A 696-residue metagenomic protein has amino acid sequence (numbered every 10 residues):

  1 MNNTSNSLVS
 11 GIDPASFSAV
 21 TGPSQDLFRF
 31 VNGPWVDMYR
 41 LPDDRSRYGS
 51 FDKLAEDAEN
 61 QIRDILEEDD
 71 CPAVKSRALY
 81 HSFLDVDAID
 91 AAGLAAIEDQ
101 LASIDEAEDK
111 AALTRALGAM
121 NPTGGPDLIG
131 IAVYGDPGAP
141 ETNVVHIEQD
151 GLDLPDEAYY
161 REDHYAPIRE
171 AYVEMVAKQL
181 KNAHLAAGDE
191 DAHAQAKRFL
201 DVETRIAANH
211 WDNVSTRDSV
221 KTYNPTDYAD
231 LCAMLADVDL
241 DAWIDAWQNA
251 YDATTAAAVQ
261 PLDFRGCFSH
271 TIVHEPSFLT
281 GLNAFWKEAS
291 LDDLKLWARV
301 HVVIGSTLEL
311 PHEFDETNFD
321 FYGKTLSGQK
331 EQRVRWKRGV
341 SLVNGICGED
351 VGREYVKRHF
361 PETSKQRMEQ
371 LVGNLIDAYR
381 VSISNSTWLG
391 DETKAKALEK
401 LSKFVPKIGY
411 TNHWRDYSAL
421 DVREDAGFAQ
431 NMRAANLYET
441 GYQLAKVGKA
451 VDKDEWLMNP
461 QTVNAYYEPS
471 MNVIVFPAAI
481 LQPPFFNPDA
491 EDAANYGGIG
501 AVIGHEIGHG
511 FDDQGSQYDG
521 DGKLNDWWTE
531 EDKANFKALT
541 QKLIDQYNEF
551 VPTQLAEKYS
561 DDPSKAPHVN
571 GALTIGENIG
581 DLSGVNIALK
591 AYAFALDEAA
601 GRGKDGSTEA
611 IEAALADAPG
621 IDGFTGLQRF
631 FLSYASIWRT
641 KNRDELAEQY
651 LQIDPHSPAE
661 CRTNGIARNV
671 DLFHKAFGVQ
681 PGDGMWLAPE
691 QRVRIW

Functional and structural regions predicted by a protein language model:
N2-S5, A55, A258, I272 (+5 more regions): Intrinsically disordered, low-complexity linker/terminal regions across diverse proteins
N3-V9, T21-D26, F30-A91: Active-site-surrounding "flap" and adjacent substrate/cofactor-binding loops of secreted or lumenal enzymes, prototyped
S16-D37, Y159-K181, I575, L582-I587: Hydrophobic/aromatic-rich, well-ordered segments within soluble, folded domains that form packed cores
A19-P23, P137-A139, Y467-S470, G623-T625: Extracellular/periplasmic catalytic domains that process cell-envelope and extracellular macromolecules
V31-W35, Y39, A58, I62 (+24 more regions): Sec/Tat-exported extracytoplasmic proteins
M38-P42, A132, D156-A158, H210-D212 (+3 more regions): Short, solvent-exposed loop/turn and secondary-structure capping segments
D44-L66, D189-N209, N495-A501, A618-G623 (+1 more regions): Short secondary-structure subsegments characteristic of cysteine-rich extracellular domains
E67-Q370, N374: Noncatalytic, helix-rich "gating/capping" subdomain that lines the substrate-entry/channel surface of large enzyme
